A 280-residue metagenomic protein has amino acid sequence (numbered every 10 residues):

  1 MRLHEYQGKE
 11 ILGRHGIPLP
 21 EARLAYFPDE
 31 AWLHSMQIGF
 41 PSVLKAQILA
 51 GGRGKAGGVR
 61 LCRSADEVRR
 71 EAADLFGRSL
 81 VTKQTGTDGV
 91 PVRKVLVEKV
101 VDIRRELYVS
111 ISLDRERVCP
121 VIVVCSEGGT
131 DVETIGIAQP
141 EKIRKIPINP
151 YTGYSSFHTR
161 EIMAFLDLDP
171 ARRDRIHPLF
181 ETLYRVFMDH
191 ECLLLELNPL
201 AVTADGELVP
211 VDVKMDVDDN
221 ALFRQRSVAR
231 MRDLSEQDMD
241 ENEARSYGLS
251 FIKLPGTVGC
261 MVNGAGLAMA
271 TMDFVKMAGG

Functional and structural regions predicted by a protein language model:
M1-C192, E196, A201-G280: ATP-dependent carboxylate/acyl-activation modules
